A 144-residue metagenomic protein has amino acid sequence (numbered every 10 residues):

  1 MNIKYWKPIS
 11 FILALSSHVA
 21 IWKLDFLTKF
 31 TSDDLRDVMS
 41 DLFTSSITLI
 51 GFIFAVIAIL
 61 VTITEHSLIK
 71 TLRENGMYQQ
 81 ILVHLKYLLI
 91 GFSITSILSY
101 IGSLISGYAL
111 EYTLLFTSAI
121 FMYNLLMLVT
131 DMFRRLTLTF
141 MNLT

Functional and structural regions predicted by a protein language model:
M1-K23, S45-F52, Q79-L89, Y112-T113: Alpha-helical transmembrane segments of integral membrane proteins, especially early/N-terminal helices
A20-F30, I63-E65: Membrane-helix interface motif
K29-F54: Membrane-helix boundary elements
V38-F43, L110-S118: Hydrophobic alpha-helical transmembrane segments
S46-V61, A119-L125: Generic alpha-helical transmembrane segments
V56-N75: Membrane-helix interface/capping segments
G91-Y112: Alpha-helical transmembrane segments and their membrane-interface junctions in multi-pass membrane proteins
T113-T144: Alpha-helical transmembrane segments and their immediate juxtamembrane interface regions
